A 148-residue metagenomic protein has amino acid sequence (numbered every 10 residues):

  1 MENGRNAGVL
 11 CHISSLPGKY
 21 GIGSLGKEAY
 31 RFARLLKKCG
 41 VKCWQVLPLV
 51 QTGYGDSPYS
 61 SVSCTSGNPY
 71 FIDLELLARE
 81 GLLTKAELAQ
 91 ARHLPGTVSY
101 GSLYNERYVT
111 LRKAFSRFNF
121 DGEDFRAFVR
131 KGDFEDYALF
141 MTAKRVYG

Functional and structural regions predicted by a protein language model:
E2-G148: Acidic/aromatic-lined carbohydrate-recognition and catalytic surfaces of CAZymes acting on diverse glycans
